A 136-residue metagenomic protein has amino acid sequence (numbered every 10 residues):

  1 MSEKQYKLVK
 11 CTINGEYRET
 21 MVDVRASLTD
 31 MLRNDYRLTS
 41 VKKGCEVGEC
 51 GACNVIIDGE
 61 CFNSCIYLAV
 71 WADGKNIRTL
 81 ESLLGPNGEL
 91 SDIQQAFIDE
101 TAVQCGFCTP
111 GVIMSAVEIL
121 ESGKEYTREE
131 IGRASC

Functional and structural regions predicted by a protein language model:
M1-S135: Signature of N-terminal electron-transfer/Fe-S-associated modules in redox systems
